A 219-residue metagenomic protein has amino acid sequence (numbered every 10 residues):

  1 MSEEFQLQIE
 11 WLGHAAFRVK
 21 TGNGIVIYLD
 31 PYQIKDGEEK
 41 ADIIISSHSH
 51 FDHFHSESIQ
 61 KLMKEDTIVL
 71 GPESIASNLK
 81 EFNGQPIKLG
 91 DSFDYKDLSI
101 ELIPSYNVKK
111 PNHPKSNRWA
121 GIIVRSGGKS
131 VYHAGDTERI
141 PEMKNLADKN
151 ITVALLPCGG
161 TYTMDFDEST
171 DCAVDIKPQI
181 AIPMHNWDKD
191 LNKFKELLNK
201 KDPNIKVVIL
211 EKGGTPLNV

Functional and structural regions predicted by a protein language model:
M1-E39, Q85-D148, E211-V219: Core dinuclear metal-dependent hydrolase active-site scaffold
L7-Q8, M63-I68, K129-V131, Q179-A181: Short active-site oxyanion
Q8-I9, N83-Y95, T170, V174-V219: Binuclear metal-ion centers of metallo-dependent hydrolases, dominated by the metallo-beta-lactamase
V19, H48, I100, D136 (+3 more regions): Divalent metal-coordination and catalytic microenvironments
Y28, Y32-S77, D148-L155: Active-site metal-binding motif and surrounding structural segment of the metallo-beta-lactamase
K35-D36, H50-F54, A76-L79, D91-D94 (+5 more regions): Active-site environment of divalent metal-dependent phosphoester hydrolases
E57-L62, N78, E142-L146, E168-C172 (+1 more regions): A short acidic, amphipathic alpha-helical/loop segment
I123-I176, P183-D190: Metallo-beta-lactamase
